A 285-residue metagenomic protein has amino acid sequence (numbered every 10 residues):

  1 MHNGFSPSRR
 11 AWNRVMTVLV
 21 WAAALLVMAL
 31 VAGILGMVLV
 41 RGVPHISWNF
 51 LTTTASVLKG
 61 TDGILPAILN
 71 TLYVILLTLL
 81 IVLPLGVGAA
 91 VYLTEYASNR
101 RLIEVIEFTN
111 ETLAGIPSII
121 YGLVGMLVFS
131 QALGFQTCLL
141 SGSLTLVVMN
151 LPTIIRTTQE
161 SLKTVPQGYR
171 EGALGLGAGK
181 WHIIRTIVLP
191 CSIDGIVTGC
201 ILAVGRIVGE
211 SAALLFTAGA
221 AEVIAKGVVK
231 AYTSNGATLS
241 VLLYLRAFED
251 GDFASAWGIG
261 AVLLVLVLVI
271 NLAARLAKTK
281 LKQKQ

Functional and structural regions predicted by a protein language model:
H2-A22, G36-T78, N99, L245-A254: Periplasmic/extracellular loop-to-transmembrane helix junction in inner-membrane transport proteins
V18, L93, Q159, K163 (+2 more regions): C-terminal transmembrane helix and the adjacent membrane-cytosol boundary/short C-terminal tail of inner/organellar
A55-L58, D62, L214-L264: Interhelical loop and adjacent transmembrane-helix boundary motif in polytopic membrane transport permeases
L69, Y73-I81, L85, A89 (+4 more regions): Hydrophobic alpha-helical transmembrane segments of multipass integral membrane proteins, especially permease/channel
T78-N110, L123, R275-K280: Transmembrane-helix boundary motif in ABC transporter permease subunits
L79, T158, K180-A218: Transmembrane alpha-helices
E111-V147: Generic hydrophobic transmembrane alpha-helix motif, especially the helices
P117, L176-G177, P190: Glycine/proline-centered hinge or cleavage motifs at structural transition points of membrane proteins
